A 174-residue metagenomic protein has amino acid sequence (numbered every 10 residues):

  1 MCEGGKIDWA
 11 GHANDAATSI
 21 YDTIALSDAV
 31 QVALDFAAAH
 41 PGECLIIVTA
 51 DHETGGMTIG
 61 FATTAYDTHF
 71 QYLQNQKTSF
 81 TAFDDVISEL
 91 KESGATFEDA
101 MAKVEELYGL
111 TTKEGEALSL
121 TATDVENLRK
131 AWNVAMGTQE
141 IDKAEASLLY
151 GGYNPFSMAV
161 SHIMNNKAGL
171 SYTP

Functional and structural regions predicted by a protein language model:
M1-P174: A post-motif C-terminal structural segment
